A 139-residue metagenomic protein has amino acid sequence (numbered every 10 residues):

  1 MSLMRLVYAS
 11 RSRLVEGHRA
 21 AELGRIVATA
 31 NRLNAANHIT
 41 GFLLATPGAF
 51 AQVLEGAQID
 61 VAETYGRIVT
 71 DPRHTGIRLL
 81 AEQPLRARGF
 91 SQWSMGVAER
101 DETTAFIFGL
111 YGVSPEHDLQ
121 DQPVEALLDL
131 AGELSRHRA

Functional and structural regions predicted by a protein language model:
M1-A139: Charge-rich, low-complexity N-terminal segments
